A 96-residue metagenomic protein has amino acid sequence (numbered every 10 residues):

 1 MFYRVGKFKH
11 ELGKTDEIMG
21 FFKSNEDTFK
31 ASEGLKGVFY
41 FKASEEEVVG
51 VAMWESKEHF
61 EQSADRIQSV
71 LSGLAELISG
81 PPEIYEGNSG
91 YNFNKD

Functional and structural regions predicted by a protein language model:
F2-Y3, K7-K9, L35-V49, S72-D96: Glycine-rich beta-strand-turn "strand-cap" elements at beta-sheet edges
Y3-V5, E17, E26: Generic alpha-helical hydrophobic packing signal
K9-M19: Short, surface-exposed ligand-recognition loops at beta-strand->loop->(often short) alpha-helix junctions that present
E11-G13, A43, E55-K57: Short coil/turn motifs at secondary-structure junctions
T15-E17, E47, H59-E61, F93: Intrinsically disordered, low-complexity acidic/polar segments
S24-K36, M53-Y85: An amphipathic, aromatic/His-enriched active-site/gating alpha helix that lines ligand/cofactor pockets
